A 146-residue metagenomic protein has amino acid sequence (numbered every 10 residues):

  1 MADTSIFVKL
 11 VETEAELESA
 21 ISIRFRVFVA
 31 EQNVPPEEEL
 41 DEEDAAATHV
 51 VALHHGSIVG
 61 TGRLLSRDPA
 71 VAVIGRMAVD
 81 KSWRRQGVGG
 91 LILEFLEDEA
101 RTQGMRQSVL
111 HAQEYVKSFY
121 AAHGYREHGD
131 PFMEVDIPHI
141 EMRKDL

Functional and structural regions predicted by a protein language model:
M1-E14: Conserved N-terminal entry element of GNAT/NAT acetyltransferase domains
S22-P36: Helix-loop element at the rim of GNAT/NAT acetyltransferase active sites that forms part of the acceptor-substrate
L40-A45: Short loop/turn motifs at secondary-structure junctions and domain boundaries
V51, S57-L65, V71-A78: Conserved beta-strand in the GNAT
S66-G75, W83-R85, V135-H139: A conserved beta-turn-beta hairpin within the catalytic core of GNAT-like acetyltransferases that forms part
V79, R85-D98, A122: Conserved acetyl-CoA-binding loop-helix of GNAT-fold acetyltransferases
L93, A100-Q113: Conserved GNAT acetyl-CoA-binding A-motif
H111, A121, R126-E141: Conserved catalytic-core motifs of GNAT/GCN5-like acyltransferases
